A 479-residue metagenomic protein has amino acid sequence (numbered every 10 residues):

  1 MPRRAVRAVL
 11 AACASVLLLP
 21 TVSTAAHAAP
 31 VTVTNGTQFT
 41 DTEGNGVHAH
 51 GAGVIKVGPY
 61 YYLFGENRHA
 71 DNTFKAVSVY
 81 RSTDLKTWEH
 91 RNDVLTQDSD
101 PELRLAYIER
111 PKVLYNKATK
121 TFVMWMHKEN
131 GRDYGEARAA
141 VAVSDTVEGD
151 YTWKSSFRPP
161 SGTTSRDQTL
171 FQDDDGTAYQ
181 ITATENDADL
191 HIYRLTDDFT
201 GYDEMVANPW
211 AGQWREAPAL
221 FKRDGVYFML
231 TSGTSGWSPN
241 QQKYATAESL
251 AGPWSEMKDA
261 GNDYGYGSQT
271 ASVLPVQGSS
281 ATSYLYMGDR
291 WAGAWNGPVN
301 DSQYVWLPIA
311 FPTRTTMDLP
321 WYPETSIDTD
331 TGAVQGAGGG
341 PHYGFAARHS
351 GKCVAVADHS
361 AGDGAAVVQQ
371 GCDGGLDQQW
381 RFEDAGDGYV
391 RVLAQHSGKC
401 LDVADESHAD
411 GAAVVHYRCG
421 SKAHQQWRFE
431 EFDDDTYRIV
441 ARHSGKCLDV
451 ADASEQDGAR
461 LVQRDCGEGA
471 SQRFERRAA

Functional and structural regions predicted by a protein language model:
M1-A28: Secretory targeting and sorting signals
L18, A25, G53, K112 (+8 more regions): Short, surface-exposed charged micro-motifs
A28-G340: Carbohydrate-active catalytic/glycan-binding domains of CAZyme proteins, especially the secreted or lumenal ectodomains
D84, T146-E148, S249-A251, G278-S279 (+8 more regions): Acidic glycine-/aspartate-rich tracts in secreted/extracellular proteins
L95, A365-G371, A413-R418, R460-D465: Aromatic-rich beta-strand patches that line glycan-recognition/binding surfaces of extracellular proteins
K117-T121, G176-T177, V226, G278-T282 (+5 more regions): Short, solvent-exposed loop/turn segments that connect beta-strands within catalytic domains and beta-strand-rich
V334-A361, L376-H408, Q426-E455, R473-A479: Extracellular glycan-recognition/adhesion modules and their associated mucin-like linkers
D373-D377, C419-H424, D465-Q472: Extracellular interaction modules
